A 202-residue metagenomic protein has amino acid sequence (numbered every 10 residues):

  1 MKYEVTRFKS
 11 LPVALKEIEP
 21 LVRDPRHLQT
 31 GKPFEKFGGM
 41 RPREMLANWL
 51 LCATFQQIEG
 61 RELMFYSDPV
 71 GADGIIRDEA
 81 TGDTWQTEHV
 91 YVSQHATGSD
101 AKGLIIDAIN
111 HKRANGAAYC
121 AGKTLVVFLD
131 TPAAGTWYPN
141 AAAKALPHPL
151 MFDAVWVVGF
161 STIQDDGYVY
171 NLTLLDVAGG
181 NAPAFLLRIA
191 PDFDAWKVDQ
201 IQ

Functional and structural regions predicted by a protein language model:
M1-F65, Y91-Q202: Charged, structured surface patches that assemble and position nucleic-acid processing machinery
V70-R77: Short acidic loop-to-beta-strand element that houses the catalytic metal-binding Asp/Glu of nuclease active sites
G74, W85-S93: Conserved catalytic cores of phosphodiester-cleaving nucleases, focusing on short active-site segments
T81-D83: Short acidic/polar mixed-charge low-complexity motifs
